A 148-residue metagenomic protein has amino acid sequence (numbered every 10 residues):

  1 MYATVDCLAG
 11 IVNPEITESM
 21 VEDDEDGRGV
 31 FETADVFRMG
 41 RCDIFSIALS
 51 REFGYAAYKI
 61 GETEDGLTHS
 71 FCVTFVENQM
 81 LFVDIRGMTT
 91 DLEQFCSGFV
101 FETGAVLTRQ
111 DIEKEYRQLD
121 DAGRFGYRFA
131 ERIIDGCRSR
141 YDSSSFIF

Functional and structural regions predicted by a protein language model:
M1-F148: A structural boundary/capping signal
